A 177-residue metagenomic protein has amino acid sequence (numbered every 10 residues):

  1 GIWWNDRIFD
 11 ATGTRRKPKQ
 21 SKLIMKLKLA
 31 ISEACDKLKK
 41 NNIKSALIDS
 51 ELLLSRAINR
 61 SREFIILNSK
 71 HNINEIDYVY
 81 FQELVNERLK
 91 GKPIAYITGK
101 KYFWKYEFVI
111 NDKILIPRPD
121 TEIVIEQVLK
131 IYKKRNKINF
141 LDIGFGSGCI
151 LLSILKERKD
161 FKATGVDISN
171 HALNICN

Functional and structural regions predicted by a protein language model:
W3-W4: Tryptophan (W) side chains
R7, R15-R16: Basic polycationic patches enriched in arginine
I8-F9, F81: Helix-centric, low-specificity signal for extended rod-like, repetitive segments
I24-T98: N-terminal auxiliary segments of SAM/dcSAM-dependent transferases
L67, Y78-R158, A163-C176: SAM-dependent Rossmann-like transferase core, predominantly class I methyltransferases with a strong bias toward
